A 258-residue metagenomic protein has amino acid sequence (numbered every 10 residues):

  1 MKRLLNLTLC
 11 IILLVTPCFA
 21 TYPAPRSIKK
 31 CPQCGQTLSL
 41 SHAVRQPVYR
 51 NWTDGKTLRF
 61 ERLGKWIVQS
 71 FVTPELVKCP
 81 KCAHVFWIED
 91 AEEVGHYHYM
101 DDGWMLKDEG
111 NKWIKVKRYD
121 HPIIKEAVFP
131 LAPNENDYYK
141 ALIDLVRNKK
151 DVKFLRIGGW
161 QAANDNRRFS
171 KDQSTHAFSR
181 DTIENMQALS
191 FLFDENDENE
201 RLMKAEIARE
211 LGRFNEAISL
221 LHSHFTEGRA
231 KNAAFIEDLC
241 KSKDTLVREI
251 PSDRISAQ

Functional and structural regions predicted by a protein language model:
K2-C10: Sec-dependent signal peptide recognition, specifically the positively charged N-region followed immediately by
L4, T16, D137, E184 (+1 more regions): Generic signature of intrinsically disordered, low-complexity, basic-rich segments and short cationic peptides
L9, L13-P17: Hydrophobic core
L13, C34-T37, K243: General secretory precursor processing signal
C18-P25, W113, R254-Q258: N-terminal intrinsically disordered, low-complexity tails enriched in polar/charged
F19-M105: N-terminal cysteine/histidine-rich coordination modules
M105-S174, E195-E210: Amphipathic alpha-helical repeat scaffolds of TPR domains
K171-Q258: C-terminal, charged low-complexity interaction regions
